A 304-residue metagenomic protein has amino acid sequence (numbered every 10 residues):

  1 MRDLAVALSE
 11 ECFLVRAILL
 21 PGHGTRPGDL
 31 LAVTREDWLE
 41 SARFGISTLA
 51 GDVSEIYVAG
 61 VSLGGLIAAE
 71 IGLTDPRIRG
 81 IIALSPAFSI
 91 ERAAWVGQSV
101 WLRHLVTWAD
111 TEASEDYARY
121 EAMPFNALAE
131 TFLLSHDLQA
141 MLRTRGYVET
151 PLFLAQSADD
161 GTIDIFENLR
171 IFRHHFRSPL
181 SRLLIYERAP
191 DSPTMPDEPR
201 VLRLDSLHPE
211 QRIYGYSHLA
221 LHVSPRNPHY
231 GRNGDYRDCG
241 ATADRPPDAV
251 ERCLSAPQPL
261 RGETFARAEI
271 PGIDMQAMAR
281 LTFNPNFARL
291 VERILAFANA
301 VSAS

Functional and structural regions predicted by a protein language model:
M1-R26: Short, surface-exposed "cap/lid" segments of acyl-processing enzymes
D3, E70-T74: Active-site signature of alpha/beta-hydrolase-fold catalytic machinery across serine- and Asp/Cys-nucleophile hydrolases
T25-D52, Y57: Catalytic nucleophile-loop/oxyanion-hole region of alpha/beta-hydrolase and closely related hydrolase-like folds
V53, I78-R79: Core-facing hydrophobic residues within beta-strands of well-ordered domains
A59-A68: Gly/Ala-rich beta-loop-alpha elbow adjacent to hydrolase catalytic centers
I82-A94: Active-site nucleophile loop of the alpha/beta-hydrolase fold
M123-M275, T282-S302: Serine-hydrolase catalytic core
